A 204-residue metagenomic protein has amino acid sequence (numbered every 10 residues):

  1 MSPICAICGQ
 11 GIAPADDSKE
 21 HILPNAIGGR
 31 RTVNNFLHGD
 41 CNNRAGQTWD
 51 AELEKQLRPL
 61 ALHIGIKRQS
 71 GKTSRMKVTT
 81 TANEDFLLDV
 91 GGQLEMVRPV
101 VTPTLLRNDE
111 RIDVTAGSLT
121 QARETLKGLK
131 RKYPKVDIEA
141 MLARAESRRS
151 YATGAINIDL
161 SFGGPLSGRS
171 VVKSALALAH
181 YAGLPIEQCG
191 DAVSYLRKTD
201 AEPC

Functional and structural regions predicted by a protein language model:
S2-I7, I22: Short, extreme N-terminal leader segments that mark the start of a protein/domain
S2-P3, I12, A26-C204: Alpha-helical structural context detector biased toward long hydrophobic helices
P14-A26: Short recognition patches in nucleic-acid-associated and regulatory proteins
